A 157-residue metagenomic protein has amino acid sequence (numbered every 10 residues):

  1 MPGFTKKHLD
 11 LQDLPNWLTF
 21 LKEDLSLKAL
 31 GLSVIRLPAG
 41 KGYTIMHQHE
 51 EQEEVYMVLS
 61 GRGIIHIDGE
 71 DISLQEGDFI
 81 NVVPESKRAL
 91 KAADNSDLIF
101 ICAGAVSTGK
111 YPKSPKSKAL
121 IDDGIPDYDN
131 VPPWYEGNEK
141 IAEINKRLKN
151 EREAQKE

Functional and structural regions predicted by a protein language model:
M1-L30, K116-E157: A short, N-terminal "cap"/entry segment at the start of jelly-roll beta-barrel domains of the cupin/DSBH fold
L18-F20, S33-H49: Conserved short histidine dyad/triad with adjacent acidic residue
S26, P84-K110: Ligand-binding loop in jelly-roll beta-barrel domains
K28, P38-G42, R62-I64, V106-T108: Short, charged/polar surface micro-motifs in flexible loops or helix N-caps
G42-Y43, I64, I80, P84-L90: Histidine-centered metal-chelating micro-motifs
E51-E53, M57-G63: Glycine- and acidic-residue-biased ligand/ion/polar-headgroup-sensing regions
G69-E85: Short acidic-glycine-tyrosine-enriched beta hairpin
